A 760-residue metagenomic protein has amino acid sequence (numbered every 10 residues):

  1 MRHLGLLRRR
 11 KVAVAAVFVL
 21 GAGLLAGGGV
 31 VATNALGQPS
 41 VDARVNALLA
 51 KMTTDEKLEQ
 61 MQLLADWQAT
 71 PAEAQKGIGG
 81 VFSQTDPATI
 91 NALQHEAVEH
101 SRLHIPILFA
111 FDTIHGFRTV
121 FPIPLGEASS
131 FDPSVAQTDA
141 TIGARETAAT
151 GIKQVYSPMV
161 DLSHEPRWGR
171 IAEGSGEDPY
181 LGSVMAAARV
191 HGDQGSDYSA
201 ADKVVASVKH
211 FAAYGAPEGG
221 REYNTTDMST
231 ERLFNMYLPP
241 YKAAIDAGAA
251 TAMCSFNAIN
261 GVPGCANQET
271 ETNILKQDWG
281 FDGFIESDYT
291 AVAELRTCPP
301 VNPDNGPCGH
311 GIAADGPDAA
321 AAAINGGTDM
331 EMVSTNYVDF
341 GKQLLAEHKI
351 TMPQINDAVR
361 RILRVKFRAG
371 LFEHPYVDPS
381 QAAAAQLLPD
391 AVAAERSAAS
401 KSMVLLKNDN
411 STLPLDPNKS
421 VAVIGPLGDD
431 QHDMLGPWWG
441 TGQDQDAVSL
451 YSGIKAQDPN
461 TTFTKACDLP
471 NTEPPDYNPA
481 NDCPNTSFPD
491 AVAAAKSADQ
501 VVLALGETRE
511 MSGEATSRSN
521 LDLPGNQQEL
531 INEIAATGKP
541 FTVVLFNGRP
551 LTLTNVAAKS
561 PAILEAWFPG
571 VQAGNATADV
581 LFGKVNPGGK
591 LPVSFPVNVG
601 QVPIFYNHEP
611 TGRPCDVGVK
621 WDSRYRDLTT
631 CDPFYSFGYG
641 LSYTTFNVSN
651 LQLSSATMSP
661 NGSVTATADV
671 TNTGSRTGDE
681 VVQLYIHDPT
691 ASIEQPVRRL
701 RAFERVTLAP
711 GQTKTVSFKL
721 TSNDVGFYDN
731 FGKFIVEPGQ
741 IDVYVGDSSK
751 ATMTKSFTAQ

Functional and structural regions predicted by a protein language model:
M1-V19: N-terminal export and membrane-targeting signals
H3-L4, R8, L25-G726, I735-S749 (+1 more regions): Glycoside hydrolase catalytic-domain context in secreted enzymes
V19-L25: Hydrophobic membrane-insertion alpha-helices, especially the h-region of bacterial N-terminal signal peptides
F731-K733: Short proline/glycine-enriched turn/loop segments at secondary-structure junctions
T754-K755: C-terminal effector modules
